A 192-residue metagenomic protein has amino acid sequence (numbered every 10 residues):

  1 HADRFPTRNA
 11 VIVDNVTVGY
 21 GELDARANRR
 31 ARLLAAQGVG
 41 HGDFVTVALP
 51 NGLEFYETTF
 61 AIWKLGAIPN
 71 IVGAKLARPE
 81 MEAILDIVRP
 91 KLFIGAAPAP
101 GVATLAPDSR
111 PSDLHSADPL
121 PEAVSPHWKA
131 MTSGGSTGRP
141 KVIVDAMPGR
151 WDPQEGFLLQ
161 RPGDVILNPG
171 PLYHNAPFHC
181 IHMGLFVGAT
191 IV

Functional and structural regions predicted by a protein language model:
T7, S109, D113-T132, R139 (+1 more regions): Conserved pre-ATP/AMP-binding loop-to-beta segment of ANL
T7-G52, A77-E82: Conserved AMP-binding/adenylate-forming core of the ANL superfamily
G19-G21, S125-D152: Conserved AMP-binding A3 loop
D24-R29, K141-G163, P169: Conserved structural elements of the adenylate-forming
F44, N70, A74-P100, W151-L167: Conserved ATP-dependent adenylate/AMP-binding module captured primarily in the ANL superfamily
V45, I62, T132-S136, I166 (+1 more regions): Conserved S/T- and glycine-rich ATP-binding loop of Class I adenylate-forming
T46-A48, F55, T59, W63-L92 (+2 more regions): Short beta-strand->loop structural element characteristic of the AMP-binding/adenylate-forming
W151-V165, Y173-V192: Conserved AMP-binding/adenylation subdomain of ANL enzymes
